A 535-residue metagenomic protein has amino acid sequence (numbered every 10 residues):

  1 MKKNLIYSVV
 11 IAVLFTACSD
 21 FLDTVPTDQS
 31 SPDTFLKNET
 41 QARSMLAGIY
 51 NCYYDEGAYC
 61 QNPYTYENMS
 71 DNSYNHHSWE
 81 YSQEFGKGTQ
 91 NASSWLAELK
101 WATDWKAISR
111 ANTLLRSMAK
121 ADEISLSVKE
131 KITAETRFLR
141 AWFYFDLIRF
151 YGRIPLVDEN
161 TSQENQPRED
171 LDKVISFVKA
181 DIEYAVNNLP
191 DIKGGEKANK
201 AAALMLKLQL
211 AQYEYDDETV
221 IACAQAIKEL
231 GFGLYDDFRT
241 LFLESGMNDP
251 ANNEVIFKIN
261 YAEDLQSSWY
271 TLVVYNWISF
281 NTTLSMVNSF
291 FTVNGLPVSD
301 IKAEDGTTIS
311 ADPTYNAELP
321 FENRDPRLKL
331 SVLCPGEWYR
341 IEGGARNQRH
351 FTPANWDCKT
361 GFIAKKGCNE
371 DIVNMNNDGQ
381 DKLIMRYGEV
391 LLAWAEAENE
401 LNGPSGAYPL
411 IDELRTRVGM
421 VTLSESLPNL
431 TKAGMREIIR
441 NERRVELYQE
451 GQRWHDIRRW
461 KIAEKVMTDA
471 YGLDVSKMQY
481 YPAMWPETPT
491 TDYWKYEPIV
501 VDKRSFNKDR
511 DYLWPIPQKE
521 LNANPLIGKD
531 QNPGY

Functional and structural regions predicted by a protein language model:
M1-T27: Bacterial Sec-dependent N-terminal signal peptides
C18, D104-A107, F177-K179, F242-K302 (+3 more regions): Long, intrinsically disordered, low-complexity segments
S19-Y81, K179, E183-V186, K197-R349 (+2 more regions): An aromatic- and glycine-enriched ligand-binding surface/loop that stacks and positions planar moieties
E39, R43-G57, S78-Y151, N165-K173 (+8 more regions): Conserved, well-structured interaction surfaces
G86, N91, E254, T314-Y387 (+1 more regions): Flexible, polar/acidic helix-loop-strand segments at domain edges
I227, L391-W394, P404-V421: Active/binding-pocket-proximal capping segment
